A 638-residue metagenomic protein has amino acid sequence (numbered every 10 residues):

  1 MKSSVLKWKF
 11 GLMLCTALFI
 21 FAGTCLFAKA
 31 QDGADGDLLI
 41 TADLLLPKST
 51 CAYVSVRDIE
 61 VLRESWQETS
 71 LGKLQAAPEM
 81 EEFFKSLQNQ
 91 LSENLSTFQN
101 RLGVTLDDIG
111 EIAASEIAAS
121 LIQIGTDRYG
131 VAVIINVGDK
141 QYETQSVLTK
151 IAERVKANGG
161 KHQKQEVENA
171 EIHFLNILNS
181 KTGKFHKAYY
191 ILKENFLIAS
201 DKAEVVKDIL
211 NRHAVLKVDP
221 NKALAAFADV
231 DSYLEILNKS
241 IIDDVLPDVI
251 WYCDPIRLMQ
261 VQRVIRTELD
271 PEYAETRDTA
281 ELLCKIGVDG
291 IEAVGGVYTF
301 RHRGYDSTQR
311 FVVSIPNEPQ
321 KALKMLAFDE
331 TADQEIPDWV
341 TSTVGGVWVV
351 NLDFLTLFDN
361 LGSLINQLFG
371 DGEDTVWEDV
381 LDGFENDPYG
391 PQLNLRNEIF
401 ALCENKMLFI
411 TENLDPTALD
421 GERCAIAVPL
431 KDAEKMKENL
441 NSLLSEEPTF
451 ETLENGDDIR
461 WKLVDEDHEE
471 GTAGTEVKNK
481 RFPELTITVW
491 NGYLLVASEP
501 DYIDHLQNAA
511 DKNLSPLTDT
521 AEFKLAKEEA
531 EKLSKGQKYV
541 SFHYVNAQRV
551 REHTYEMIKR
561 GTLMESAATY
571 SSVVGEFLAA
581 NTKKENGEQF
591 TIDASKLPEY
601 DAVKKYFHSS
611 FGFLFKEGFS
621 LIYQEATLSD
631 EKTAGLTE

Functional and structural regions predicted by a protein language model:
M1-W8: N-terminal secretory signal peptides that target proteins for export/translocation
G11-T24: Bacterial N-terminal signal peptides
A28, L38, A473, W490 (+2 more regions): Extended terminal
Q31-F174, K181-G183, A225-G295, V312-D420 (+4 more regions): Structural boundary/hinge residues at secondary-structure and domain interfaces
V137-Y142, D201-V205, L430-A433, E499-Y502: Helix N-cap motif at beta-to-alpha junctions
N176-S180, L402-C403, I410-N413, D457-F482: Flexible, glycine/threonine-enriched loop-and-boundary segments that flank and lead into catalytic domains of large
G183-E268, K478-S571, E576, A580: A conserved glycine-rich beta-strand in the N-terminal activation segment of trypsin-fold
G421-P429, E434-K437, L443, Y493 (+1 more regions): Ordered core of a single globular domain
